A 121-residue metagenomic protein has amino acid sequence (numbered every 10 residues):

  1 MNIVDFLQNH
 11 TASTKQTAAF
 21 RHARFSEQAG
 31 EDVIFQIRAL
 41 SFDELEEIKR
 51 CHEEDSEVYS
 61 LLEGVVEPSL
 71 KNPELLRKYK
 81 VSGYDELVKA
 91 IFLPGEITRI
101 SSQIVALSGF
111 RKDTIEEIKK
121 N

Functional and structural regions predicted by a protein language model:
M1-A19: Extended acidic low-complexity intrinsically disordered regions
K15-G30: Short acidic-hydrophobic surface loop/beta-edge motif
A29-N121: Short, surface-exposed, charged amphipathic helix/loop patches that serve as local interaction elements
